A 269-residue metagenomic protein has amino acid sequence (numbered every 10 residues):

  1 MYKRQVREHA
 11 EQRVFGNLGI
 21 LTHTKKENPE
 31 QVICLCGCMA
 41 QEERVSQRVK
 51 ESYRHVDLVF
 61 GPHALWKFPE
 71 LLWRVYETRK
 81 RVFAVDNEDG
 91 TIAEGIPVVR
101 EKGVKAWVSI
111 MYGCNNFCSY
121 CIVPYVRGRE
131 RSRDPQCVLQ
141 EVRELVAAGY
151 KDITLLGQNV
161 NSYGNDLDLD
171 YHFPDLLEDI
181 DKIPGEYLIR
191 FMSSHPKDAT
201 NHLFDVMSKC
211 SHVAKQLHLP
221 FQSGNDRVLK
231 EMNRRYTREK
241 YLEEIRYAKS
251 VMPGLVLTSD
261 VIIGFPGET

Functional and structural regions predicted by a protein language model:
M1-Y2, G185: Intrinsically disordered, tyrosine-centered linear signaling motifs in cytosolic regions
K3-Y163, L217, E239-S250: Proteins enriched for Cys/Gly/acidic motifs involved in redox and nucleic-acid/cofactor modification
L35, E42-R44, A147-E268: Conserved SAM/AdoMet-binding glycine-rich loop
